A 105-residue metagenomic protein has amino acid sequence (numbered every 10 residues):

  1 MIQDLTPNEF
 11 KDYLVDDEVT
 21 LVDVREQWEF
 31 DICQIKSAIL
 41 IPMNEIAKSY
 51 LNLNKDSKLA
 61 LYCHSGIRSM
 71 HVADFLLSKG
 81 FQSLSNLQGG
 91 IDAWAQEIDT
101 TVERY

Functional and structural regions predicted by a protein language model:
M1-T20, Q27-K58, I67-Y105: Rhodanese-like catalytic fold shared by cysteine-dependent sulfurtransferases and DSP/PTP-type phosphatases
Y62: Short, surface-exposed ligand- or partner-binding patches at beta-edge/loop junctions that are enriched in aromatics
